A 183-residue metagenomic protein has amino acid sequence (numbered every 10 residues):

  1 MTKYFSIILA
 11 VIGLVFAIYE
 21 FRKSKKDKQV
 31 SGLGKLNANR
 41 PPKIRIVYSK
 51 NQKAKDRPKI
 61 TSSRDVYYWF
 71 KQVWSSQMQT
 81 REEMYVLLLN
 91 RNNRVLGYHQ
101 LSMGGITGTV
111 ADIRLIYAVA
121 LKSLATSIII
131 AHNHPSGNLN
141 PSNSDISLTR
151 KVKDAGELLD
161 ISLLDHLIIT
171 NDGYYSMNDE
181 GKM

Functional and structural regions predicted by a protein language model:
T2-S123, I146-S162, G173-M183: N-terminal beta-strand/alpha-helix entry module and adjacent surface of metal-dependent catalytic domains
N133-P135, D172: Short, ordered loop/turn segments at secondary-structure junctions
S136-N140: Short, solvent-exposed loop/turn segments at secondary-structure junctions
D165: Beta-strand-loop-alpha "switch" segments that mediate conformational coupling across diverse proteins
I168-T170: Nucleic-acid nuclease catalytic cores
